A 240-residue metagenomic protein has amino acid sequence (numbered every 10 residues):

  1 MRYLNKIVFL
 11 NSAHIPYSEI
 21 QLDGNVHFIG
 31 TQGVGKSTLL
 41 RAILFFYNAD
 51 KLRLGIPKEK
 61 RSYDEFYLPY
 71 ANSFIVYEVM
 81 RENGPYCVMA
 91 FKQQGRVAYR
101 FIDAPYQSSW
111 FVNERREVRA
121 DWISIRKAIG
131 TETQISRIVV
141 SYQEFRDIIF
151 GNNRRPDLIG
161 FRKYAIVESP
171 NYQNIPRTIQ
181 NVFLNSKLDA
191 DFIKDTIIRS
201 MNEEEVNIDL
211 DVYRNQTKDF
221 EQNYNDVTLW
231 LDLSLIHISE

Functional and structural regions predicted by a protein language model:
M1-A120: Extreme N-terminal "head/tail" segments of very large remodeling/mechanoenzyme assemblies
H27, T31, N181, N185 (+1 more regions): Conserved aromatic-histidine-acidic binding/catalytic patches
G35, N185-D189: Generic detector of ordered secondary-structure context
Y63-Y67, N171, I175, K218-N225: Amphipathic alpha-helical surface "interface" segments used for docking/oligomerization or membrane association within
P85-S186: Glycine-rich phosphate-binding loops of NTPases
D189, K194-N225: Mid-to-C-terminal oligomerization/interaction "stalk" domains of large proteins
D226, W230-L233: Interface faces of extended alpha-helical assemblies that scaffold/oligomerize eukaryotic macromolecular complexes
I236-I238: Conserved small/polar residues in nucleotide/adenosyl-binding loops
